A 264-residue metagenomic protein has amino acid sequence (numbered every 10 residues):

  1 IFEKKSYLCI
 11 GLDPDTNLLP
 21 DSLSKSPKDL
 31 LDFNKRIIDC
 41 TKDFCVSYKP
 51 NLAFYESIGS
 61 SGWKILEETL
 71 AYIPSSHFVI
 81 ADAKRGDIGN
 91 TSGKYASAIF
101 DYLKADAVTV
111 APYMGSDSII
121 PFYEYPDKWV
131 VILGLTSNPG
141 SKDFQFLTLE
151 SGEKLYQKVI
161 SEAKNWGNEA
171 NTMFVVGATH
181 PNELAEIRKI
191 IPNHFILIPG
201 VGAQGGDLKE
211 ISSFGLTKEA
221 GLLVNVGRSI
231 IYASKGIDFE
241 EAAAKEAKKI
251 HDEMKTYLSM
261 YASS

Functional and structural regions predicted by a protein language model:
I1-F78, N171, D238-F239, A244-K255 (+1 more regions): Conserved N-terminal beta1-alpha1 strand-loop-helix module at the mouth
F2-E3, I38-F44, E68-S75, P121-P126 (+2 more regions): Acidic (Asp/Glu)-rich catalytic clusters
K4-L8, F44-V46, S75-H77, D106 (+4 more regions): Short, well-ordered coil/turn segments that N-cap beta-strands
I10, Y48, D82, V108 (+3 more regions): Conserved, mostly hydrophobic/aromatic
G11-N17, A53-Y55, K84-I88, Y113 (+4 more regions): Active-site beta-loop-alpha junctions enriched in small/polar residues
T16, D21, D87-V175, N193: Conserved anion-binding
S57-Y72, I88-S92, Y113-D127, T179-K189 (+1 more regions): Active-site-adjacent beta->alpha loops and helix N-cap segments on the catalytic face of soluble alpha/beta enzymes
A178-N225, S229-I230: A C-terminal functional module that forms or caps the active site or interfaces directly with catalytic machinery
